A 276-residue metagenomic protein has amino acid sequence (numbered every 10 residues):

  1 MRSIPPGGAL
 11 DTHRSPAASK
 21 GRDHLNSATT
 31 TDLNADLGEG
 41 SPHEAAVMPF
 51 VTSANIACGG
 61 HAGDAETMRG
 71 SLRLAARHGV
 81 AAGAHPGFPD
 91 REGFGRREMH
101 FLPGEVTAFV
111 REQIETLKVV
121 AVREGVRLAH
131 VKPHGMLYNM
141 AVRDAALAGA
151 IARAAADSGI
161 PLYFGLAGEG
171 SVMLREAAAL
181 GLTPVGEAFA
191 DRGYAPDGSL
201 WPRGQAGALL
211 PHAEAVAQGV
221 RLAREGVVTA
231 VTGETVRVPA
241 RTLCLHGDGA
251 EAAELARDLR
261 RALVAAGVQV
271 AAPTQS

Functional and structural regions predicted by a protein language model:
D36, H85, V131, L245: Conserved, mostly hydrophobic/aromatic
E44, G63-L74, V142-A148, G168-E176: Active-site-adjacent beta->alpha loops and helix N-cap segments on the catalytic face of soluble alpha/beta enzymes
A45-V51, S71-G83, V122-R123: Acidic (Asp/Glu)-rich catalytic clusters
I56-H61, M140-A141, I160-G168: Catalytic beta/alpha-barrel core
R91-E124, H130: Glycine/small-residue-rich loop that forms an oxyanion/phosphate-binding "nest" at active or ligand-binding sites
A121-A129, V227-R237, Q269-Q275: Flexible, glycine/charged-enriched surface loops at secondary-structure junctions
V172, E176-V227: Active-site rim beta-loop-alpha module in soluble metabolic enzymes
E254-S276: C-terminal domain-boundary segment and adjacent tail
